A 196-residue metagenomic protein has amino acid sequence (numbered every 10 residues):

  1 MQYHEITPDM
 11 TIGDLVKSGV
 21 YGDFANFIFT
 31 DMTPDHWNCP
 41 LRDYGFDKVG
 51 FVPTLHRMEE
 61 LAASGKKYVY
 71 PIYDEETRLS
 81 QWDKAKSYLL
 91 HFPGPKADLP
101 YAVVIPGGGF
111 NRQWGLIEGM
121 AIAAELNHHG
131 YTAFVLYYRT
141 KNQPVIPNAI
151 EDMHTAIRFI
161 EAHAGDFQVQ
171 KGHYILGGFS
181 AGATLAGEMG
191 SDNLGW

Functional and structural regions predicted by a protein language model:
M1-V20: Short, structural beta-strand-to-alpha-helix junction motif
D14, S18-A97, I146: N-terminal cap/lid segment of alpha/beta-hydrolase-fold proteins
L99-G107: Short beta-strand element of the alpha/beta-hydrolase
Y101, N127-F134: A fold-wide structural signal in alpha/beta-hydrolase
G109-N111, T140-Q143, S180-T184: Solvent-exposed loop/turn segments at secondary-structure junctions within structured extracellular/periplasmic domains
W114-A121, L136-K171: Catalytic nucleophile-loop/oxyanion-hole region of alpha/beta-hydrolase and closely related hydrolase-like folds
T155-W196: Primarily recognizes the serine-hydrolase "nucleophile elbow" in alpha/beta-hydrolase and SGNH/GDSL folds
